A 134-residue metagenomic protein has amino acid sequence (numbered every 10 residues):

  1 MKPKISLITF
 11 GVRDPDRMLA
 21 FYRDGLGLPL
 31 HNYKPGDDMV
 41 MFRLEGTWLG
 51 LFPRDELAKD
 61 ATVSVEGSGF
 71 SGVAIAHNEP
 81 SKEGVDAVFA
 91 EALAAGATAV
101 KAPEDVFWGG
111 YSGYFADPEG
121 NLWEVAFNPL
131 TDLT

Functional and structural regions predicted by a protein language model:
M1-L7, P29-A116, F127-T134: Vicinal oxygen chelate
V12-P15, F107-W108: Conserved beta-strand-loop-alpha-helix junction that forms the acyl-donor binding cleft
D14-M18, G84: Short phosphate-engaging motifs
M18-R23, A92, G120: Conserved active-site tyrosine of GNAT-family acetyltransferases
